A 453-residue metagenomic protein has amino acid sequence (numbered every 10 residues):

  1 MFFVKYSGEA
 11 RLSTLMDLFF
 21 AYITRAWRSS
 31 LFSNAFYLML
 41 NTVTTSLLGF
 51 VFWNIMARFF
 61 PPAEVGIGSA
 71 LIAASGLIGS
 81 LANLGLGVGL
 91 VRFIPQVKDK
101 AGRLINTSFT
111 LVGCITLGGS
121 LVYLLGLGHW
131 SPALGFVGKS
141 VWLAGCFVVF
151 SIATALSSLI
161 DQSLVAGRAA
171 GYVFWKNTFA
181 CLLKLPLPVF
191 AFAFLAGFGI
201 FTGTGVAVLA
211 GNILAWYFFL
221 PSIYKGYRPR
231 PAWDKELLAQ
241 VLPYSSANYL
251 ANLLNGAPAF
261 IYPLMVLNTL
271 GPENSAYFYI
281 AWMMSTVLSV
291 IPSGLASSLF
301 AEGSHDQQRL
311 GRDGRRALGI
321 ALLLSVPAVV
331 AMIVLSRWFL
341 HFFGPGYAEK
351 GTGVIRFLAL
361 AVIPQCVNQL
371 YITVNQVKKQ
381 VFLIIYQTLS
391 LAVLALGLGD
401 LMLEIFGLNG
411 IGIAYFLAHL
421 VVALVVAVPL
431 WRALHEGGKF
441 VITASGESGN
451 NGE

Functional and structural regions predicted by a protein language model:
F3-S13, D17-L18, S29-G87, P243-P272 (+3 more regions): Signature of the first transmembrane helix
Y6, S33-T45, L71, S80-G128 (+3 more regions): Membrane-water interface segments that mark the loop-to-transmembrane alpha-helix transition
T14-W27, G171, F198, A215-A257 (+2 more regions): Interhelical loop/hinge segments that connect adjacent transmembrane helices in multipass membrane
W27, F32, L127-F147, P272-E273 (+1 more regions): Interfacial segments at transmembrane-helix termini and the short loops linking adjacent helices
N34-G49, S157, V173, F179-A180 (+4 more regions): Transmembrane helical elements of multi-pass membrane transporters/channels
A82-K98, A166, S285-R309, V374-V377: Helix-loop junctions and terminal segments of transmembrane helices in multi-pass membrane transport/translocation
F93, A153-W175, E302-D306, L360-L389: Membrane-interface junctions at transmembrane-helix termini in multi-pass inner-membrane proteins
V141-G145, F174-I223, S390-L394, L408-A433: Hydrophobic alpha-helical transmembrane segments
